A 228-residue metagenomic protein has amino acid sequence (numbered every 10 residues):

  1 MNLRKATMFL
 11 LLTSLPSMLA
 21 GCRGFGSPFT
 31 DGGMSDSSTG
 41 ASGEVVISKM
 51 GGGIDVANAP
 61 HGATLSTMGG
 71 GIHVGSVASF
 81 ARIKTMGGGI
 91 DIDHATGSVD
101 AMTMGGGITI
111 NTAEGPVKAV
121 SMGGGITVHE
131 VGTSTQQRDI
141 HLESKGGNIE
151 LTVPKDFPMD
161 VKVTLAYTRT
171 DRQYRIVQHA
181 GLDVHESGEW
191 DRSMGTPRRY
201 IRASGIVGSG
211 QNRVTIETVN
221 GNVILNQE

Functional and structural regions predicted by a protein language model:
M1-E228: Intrinsically disordered, low-complexity terminal regions
